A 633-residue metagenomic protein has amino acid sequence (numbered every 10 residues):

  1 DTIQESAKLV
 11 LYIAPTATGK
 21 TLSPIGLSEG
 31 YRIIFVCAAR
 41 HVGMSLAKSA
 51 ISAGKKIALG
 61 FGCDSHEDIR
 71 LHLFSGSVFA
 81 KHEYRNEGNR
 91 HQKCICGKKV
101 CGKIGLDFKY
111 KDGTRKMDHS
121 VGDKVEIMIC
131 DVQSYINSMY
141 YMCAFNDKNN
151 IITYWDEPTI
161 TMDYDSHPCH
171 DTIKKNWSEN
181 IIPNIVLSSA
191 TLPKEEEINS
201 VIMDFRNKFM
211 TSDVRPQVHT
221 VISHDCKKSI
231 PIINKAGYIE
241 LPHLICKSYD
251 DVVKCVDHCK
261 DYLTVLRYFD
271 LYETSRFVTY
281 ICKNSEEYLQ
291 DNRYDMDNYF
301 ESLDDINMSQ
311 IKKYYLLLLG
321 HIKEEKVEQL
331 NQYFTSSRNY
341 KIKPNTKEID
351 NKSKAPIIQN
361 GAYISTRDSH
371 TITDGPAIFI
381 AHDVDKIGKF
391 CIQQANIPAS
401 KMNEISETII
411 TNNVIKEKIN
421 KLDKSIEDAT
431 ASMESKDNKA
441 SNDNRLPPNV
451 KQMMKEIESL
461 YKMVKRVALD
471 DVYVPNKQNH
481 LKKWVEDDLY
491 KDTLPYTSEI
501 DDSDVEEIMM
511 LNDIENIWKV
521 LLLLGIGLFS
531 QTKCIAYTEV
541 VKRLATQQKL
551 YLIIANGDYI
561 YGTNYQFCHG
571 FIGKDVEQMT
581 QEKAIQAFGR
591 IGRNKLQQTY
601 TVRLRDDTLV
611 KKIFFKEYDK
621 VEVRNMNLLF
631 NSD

Functional and structural regions predicted by a protein language model:
D1-D633: N-terminal helicase ATP-binding lobe
